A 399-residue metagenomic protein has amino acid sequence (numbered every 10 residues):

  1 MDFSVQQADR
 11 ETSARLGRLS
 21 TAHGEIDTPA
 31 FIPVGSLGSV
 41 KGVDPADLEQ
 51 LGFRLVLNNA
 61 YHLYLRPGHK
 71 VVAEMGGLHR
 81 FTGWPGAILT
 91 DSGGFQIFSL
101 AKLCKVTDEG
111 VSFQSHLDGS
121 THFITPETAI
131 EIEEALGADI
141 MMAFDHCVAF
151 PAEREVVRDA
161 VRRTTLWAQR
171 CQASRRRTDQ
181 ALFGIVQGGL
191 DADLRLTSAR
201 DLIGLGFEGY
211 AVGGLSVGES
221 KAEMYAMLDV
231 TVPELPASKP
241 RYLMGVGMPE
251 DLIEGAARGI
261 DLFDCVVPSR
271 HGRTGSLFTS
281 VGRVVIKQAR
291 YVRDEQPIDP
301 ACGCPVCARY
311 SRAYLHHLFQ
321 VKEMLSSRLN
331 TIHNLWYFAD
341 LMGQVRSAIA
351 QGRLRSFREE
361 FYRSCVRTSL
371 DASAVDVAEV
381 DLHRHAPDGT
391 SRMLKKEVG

Functional and structural regions predicted by a protein language model:
M1-R176, A289-V292: Non-catalytic, usually N-terminal nucleic-acid engagement modules in DNA/RNA processing proteins
M1-R18, I26-A30, G42, D145-P151 (+1 more regions): C-terminal extensions of enzymes
G24, V56, D91, E133 (+5 more regions): Conserved, mostly hydrophobic/aromatic
T128, I132, D159-R170, T197 (+3 more regions): A non-catalytic, amphipathic alpha-helix used as a structural packing/dimerization or gating element in enzyme scaffolds
G137, A168, Q172-R175, G206 (+3 more regions): Structural signal for hydrophobic packing residues in well-ordered secondary-structure cores of soluble enzyme domains
F150-P151, R158, G209-L215, M324-S327: Glycine- and acidic
R162-T165, S174-I298: Glycine-rich phosphate/ribose-binding loops and adjacent secondary-structure elements that form binding surfaces
